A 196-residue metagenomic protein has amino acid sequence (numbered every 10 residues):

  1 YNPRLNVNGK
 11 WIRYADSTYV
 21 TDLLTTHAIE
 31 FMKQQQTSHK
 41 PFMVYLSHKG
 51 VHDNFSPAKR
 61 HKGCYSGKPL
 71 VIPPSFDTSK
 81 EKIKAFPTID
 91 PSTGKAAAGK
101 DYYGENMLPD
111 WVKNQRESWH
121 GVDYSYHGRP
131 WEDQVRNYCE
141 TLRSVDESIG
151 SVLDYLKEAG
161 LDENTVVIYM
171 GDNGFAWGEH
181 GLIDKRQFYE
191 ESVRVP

Functional and structural regions predicted by a protein language model:
Y1-D22, F31-K40, Y45-V195: Active-site-proximal cap/lid insertion segments
